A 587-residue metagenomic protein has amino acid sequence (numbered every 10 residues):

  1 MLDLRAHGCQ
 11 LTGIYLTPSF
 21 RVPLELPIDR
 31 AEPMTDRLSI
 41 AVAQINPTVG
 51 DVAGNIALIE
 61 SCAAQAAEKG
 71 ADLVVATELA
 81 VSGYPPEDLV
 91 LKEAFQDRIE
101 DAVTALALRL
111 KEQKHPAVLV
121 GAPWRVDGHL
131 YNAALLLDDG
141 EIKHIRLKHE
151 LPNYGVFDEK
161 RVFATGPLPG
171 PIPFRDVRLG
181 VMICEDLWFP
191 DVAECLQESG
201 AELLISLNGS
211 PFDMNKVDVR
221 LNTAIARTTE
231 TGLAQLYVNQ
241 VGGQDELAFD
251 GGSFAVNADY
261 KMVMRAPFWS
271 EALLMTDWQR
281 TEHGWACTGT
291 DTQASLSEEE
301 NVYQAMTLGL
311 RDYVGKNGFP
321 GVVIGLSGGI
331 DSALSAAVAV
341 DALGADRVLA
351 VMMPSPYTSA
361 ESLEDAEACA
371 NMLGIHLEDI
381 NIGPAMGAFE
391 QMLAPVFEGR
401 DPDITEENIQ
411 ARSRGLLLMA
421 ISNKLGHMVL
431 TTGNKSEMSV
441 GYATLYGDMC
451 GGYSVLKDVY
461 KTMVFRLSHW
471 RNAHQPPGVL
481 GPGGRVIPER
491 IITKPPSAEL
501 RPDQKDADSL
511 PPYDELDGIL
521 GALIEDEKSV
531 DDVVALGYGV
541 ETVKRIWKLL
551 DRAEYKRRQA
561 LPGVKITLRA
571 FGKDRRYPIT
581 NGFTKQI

Functional and structural regions predicted by a protein language model:
L2-R5, T35: Position-driven detector of the extreme protein N-terminus
L16-P18, V22: Generic detector of N-terminal low-structure segments
F20, P27-G325, V338-A345, M352 (+1 more regions): Enzyme catalytic cores with a strong preference for nitrogen-chemistry domains
P173-R175, G232, A258, G284-G328 (+1 more regions): ATP/NTP-dependent adenylation/nucleotidyl-transfer catalytic domains that generate, transfer, or process NMP-activated
